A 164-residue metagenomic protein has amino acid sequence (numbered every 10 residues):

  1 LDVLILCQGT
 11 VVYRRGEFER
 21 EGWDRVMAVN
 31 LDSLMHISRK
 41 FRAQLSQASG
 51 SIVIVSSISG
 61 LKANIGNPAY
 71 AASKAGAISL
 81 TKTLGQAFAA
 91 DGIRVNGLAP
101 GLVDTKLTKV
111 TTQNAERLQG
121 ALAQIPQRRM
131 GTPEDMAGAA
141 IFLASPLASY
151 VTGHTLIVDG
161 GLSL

Functional and structural regions predicted by a protein language model:
R14-M27, A121: Substrate-binding pocket helix/loop in short-chain dehydrogenase/reductase
S38, S73, T81: Active-site helix of classical SDR
A43, Q86-A90, S149: Alpha-helical segment proximal to the catalytic Tyr-Lys
S49, A89, R94, V151-G153: Short, small/polar-rich loop/turn modules that mediate ligand/substrate recognition or access, typified
S57: Residue(s) in the substrate-gating loop at a strand-loop-helix junction that position the organic substrate next
K62-P68, A90-D91, R128-R129, P146: Active-site loop immediately N-terminal to the catalytic Tyr-X3-Lys motif of short-chain dehydrogenase/reductase
G97, E116-V151, G160: C-terminal helical subdomain
